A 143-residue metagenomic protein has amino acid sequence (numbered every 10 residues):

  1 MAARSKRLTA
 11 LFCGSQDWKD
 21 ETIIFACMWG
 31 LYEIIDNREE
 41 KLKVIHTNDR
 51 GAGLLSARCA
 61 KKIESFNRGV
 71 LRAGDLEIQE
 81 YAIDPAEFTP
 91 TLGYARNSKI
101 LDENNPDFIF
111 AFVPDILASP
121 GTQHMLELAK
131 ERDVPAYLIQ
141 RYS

Functional and structural regions predicted by a protein language model:
A2-R7, W18-S143: Acidic/glycine-enriched connector segments
